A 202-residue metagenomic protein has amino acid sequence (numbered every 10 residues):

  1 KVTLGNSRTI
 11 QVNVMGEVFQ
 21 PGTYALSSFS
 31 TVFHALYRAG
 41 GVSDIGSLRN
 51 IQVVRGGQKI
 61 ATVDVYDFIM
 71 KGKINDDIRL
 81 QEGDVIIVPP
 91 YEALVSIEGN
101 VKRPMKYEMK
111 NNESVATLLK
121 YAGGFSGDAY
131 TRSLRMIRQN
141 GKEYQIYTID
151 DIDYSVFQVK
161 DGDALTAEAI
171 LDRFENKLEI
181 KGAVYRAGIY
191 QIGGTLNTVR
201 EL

Functional and structural regions predicted by a protein language model:
K1-L202: Ser/Thr/Pro/Gly-biased, low-complexity, turn-/loop-rich segments that often occur immediately after N-terminal
